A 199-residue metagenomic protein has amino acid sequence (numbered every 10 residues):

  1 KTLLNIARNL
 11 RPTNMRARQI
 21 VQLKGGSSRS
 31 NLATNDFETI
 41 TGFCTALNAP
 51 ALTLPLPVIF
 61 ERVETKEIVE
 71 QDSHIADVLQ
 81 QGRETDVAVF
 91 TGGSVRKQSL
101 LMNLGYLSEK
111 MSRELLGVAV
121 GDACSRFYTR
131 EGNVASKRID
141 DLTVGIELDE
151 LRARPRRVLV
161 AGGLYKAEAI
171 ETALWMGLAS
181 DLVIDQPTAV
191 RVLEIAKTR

Functional and structural regions predicted by a protein language model:
K1-P12: Helix-turn-helix/homeodomain-like alpha-helical modules used for DNA recognition and transcription-factor dimerization
T13-N14, G26-R199: Conserved phosphate- and dinucleotide-binding cores of soluble alpha/beta proteins, encompassing both enzyme active
Q19-S27: Catalytic or ion-translocation cores adjacent to nucleophile or general acid/base/metal-coordination motifs in diverse
